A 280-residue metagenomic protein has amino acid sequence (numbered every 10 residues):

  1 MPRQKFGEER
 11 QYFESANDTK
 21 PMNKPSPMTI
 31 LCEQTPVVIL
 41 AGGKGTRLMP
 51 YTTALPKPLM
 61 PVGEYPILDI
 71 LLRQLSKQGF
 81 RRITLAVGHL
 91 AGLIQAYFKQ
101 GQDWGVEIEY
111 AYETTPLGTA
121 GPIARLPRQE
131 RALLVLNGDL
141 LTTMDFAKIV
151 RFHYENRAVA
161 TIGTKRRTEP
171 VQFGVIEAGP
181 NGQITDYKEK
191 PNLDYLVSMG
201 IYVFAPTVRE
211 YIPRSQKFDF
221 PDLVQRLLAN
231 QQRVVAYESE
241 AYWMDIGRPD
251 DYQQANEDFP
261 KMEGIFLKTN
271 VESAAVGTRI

Functional and structural regions predicted by a protein language model:
F6, Y12-F13: Aromatic (phenylalanine/tyrosine) cluster motif
P21-I39, P61, Y65-N137, T143-K148 (+3 more regions): Conserved N-terminal catalytic core of the sugar/cofactor nucleotidyltransferase
Q34-Y51: A phosphate-binding catalytic loop at a beta-strand-loop-alpha-helix junction that coordinates phosphoryl groups
L133-L134, L141, A147-Y154, R167-P170 (+2 more regions): Catalytic-core segments of class I nucleotidyltransferases/pyrophosphorylases that form NMP-activated intermediates
N156-K165: A short, conserved acidic/glycine-rich loop-to-beta-strand motif that forms the donor nucleotide-sugar/metal
E177-Q183: Short acidic-glycine loop/turn motifs at beta-strand connectors
